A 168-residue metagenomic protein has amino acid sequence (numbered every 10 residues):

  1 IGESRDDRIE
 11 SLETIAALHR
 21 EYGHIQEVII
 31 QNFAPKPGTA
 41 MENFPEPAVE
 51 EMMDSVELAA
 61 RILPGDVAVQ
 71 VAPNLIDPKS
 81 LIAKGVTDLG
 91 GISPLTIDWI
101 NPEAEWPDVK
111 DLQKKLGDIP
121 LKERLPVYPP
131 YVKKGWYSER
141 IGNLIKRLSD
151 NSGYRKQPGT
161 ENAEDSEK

Functional and structural regions predicted by a protein language model:
G2-S4: Short, glycine-rich nucleotide/cofactor-binding loops
I9-K168: Auxiliary Fe-S-binding modules of radical SAM enzymes
